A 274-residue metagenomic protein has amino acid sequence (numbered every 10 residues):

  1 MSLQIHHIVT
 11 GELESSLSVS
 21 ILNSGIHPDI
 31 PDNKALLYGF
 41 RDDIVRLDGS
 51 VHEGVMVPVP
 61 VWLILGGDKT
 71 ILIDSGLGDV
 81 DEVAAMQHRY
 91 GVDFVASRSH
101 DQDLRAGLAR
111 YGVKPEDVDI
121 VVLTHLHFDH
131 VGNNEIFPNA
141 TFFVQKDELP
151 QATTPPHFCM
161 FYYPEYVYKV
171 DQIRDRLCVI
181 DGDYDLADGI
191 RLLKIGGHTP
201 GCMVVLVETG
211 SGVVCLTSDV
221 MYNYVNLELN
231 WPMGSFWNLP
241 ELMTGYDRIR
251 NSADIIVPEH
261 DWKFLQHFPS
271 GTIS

Functional and structural regions predicted by a protein language model:
M1-A106, D117-I120, G212-S218, R250-I255: Metallo-beta-lactamase
I5, W62-L65, D181-G210: Core dinuclear metal-dependent hydrolase active-site scaffold
T10-E12, S75-G78, L126, D147-E148 (+3 more regions): Active-site metal-binding loops of divalent metal-dependent hydrolases
F94-A106, V204-S274: Cap/insert and terminal regions of metallo-dependent hydrolase folds
A96-D117, K146-K194, G234-D254: Metallo-beta-lactamase
V118-D129: Metallo-beta-lactamase
E135-P138: Short, conserved loop/helix-junction motifs that constitute active-site signature segments in enzyme catalytic cores
T141-K146, L216-S218: Short hydrophobic/aromatic-enriched beta-strand-loop microsegments
